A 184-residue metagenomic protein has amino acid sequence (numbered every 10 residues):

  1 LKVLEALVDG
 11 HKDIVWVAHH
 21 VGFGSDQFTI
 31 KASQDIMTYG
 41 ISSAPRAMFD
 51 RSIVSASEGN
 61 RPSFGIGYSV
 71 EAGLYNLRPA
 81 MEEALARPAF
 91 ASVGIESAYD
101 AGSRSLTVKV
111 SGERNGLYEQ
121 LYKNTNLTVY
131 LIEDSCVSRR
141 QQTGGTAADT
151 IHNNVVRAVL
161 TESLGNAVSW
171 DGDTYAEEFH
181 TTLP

Functional and structural regions predicted by a protein language model:
L1-K12: Typically the conserved alpha-helix immediately C-terminal to a functionally engaged Cys/Sec in thioredoxin-like
K12-P184: Short, conserved sequence motifs used for protein processing/export or organelle targeting and for catalysis
